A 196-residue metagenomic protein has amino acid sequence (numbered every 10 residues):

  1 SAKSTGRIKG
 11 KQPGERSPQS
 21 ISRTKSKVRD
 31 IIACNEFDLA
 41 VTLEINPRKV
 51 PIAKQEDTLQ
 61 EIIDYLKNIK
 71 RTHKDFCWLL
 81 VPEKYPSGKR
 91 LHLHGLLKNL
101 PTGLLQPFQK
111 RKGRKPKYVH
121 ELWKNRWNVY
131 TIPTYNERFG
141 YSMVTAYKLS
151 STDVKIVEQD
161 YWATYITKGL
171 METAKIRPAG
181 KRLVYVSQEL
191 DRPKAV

Functional and structural regions predicted by a protein language model:
S1-L91, N99-V196: Right-hand nucleic-acid polymerase module
